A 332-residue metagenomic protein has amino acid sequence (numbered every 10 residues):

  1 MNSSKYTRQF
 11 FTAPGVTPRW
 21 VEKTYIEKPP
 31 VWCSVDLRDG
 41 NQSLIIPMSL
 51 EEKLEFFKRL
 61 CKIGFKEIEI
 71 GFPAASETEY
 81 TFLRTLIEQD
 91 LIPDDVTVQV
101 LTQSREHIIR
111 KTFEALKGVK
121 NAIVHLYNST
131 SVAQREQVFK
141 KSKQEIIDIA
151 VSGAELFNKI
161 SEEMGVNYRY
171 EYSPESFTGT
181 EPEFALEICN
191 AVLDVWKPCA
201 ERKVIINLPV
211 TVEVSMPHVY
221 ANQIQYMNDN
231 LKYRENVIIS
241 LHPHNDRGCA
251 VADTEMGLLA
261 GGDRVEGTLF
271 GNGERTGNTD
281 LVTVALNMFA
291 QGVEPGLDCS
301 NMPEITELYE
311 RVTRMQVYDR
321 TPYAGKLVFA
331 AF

Functional and structural regions predicted by a protein language model:
M1-D36, G292-F332: A mid-to-C-terminal "edge-of-domain" accessory segment
N2-R8, E27, W32, S43-E67 (+4 more regions): Alpha/beta enzyme core
C61-K66, V204, G262-E266, L281-A290: Short acidic (Asp/Glu) and glycine-rich catalytic loops that position anionic groups and cofactors
F72-P73, L101-S104, N128-S129, E175-F177 (+3 more regions): Short, ordered loop/turn segments at secondary-structure junctions
I92-L101: A glycine-rich helix N-cap at a beta->alpha junction
N245-C249: Active-site-adjacent loop and "lid" segments of alpha/beta metabolic enzymes
L259-G277: Glycine-rich phosphate-binding active-site loops on the catalytic face of alpha/beta enzymes
G271-Q291, L327-F332: Mobile "lid/hinge" segments at catalytic clefts and subdomain interfaces of large enzymes
